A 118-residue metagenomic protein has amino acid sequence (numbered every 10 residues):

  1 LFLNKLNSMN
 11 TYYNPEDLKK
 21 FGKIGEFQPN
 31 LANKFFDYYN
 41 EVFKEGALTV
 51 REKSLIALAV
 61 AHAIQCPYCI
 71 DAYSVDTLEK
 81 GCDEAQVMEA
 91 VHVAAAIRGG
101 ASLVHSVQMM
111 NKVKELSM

Functional and structural regions predicted by a protein language model:
F2-E52, H105-M118: Acidic, glycine/proline-rich low-complexity segments that act as flexible tails and inter-domain linkers
E26, A47, I64-Q65, C82: Residues in soluble alpha-helical coiled-coils and helical-bundle/repeat scaffolds
A32, D71-Q86, M110: Iron-sulfur (Fe-S) cluster-binding segments and ferredoxin-like electron-carrier domains, especially [2Fe-2S]
Y39-N40, A57, S74-L78, H92: Amphipathic alpha-helical segments within well-ordered protein domains
V50, Y68, A85-M88: Short, solvent-exposed positions on alpha-helices
K53-A61, A90-A96: Alpha-helical scaffold segments that form or flank carboxylate-/histidine-based iron centers
I56, V60-A72: Short, thiol/selenol-centered motifs that function as redox-active sites or metal-ligating centers
M88-K112: C-terminal structural segments of small proteins and small subunits
